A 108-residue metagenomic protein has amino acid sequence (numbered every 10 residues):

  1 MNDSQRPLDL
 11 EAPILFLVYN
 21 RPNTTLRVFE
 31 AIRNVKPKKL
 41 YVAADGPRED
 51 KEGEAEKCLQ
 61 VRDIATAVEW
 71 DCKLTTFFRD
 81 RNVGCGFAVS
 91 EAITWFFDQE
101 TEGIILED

Functional and structural regions predicted by a protein language model:
N2-L106: An acidic/histidine-cluster motif and surrounding catalytic segment that typifies divalent-metal-assisted enzyme active
